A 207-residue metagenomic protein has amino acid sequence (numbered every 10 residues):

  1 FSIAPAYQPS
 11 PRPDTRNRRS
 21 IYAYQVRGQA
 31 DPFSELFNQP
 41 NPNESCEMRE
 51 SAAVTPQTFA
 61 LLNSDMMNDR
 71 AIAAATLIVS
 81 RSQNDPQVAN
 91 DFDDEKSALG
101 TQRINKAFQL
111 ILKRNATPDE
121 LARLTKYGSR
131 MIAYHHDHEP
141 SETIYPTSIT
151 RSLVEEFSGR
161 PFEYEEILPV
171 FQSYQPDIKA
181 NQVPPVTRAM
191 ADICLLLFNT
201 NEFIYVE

Functional and structural regions predicted by a protein language model:
F1-N115, P161-E207: An acidic, gly/pro-interrupted, aromatic-rich
N84-V88, E120-R160: Internal, charge-rich low-complexity segments
